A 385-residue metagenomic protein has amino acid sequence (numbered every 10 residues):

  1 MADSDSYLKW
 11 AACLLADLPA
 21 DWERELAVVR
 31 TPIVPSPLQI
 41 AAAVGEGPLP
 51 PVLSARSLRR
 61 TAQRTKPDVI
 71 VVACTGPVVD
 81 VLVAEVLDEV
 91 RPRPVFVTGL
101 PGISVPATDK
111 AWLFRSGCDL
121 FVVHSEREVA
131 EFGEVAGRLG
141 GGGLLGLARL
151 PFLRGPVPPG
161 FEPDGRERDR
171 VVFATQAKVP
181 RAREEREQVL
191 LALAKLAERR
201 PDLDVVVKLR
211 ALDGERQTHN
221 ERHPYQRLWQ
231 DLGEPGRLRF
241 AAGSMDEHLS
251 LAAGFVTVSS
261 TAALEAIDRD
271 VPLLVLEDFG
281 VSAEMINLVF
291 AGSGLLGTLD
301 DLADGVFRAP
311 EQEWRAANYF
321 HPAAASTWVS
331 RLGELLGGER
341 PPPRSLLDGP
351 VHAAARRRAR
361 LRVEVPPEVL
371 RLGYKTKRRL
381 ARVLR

Functional and structural regions predicted by a protein language model:
M1-V69, A381-R385: N-terminal pre-catalytic "stem/leader" segment of glycosyltransferase-like enzymes
W10, L153-Q226: Conserved catalytic-core segment of nucleotide-activated headgroup transferases in glycan assembly
E23-I33, V122-S125, V206-R210: Short internal beta-strands
L38-R115: Extended catalytic core of nucleotide-activated donor transferases of GT-like folds
V90-L147, L153-R154: Active-site-proximal region of nucleotide-activated glycan assembly enzymes, centered on histidine/acidic-rich loops
T218-D268: Donor nucleotide-activated moiety binding/catalytic core segment of transferases that use nucleotide-activated donors
G254, D270-E277: Structural loop-to-beta junction motif characteristic of Rossmann-like glycosyltransferase folds
N287, L296, D300-R385: C-terminal amphipathic helix plus adjacent low-complexity, charged tail appended to glycosyltransferase catalytic
